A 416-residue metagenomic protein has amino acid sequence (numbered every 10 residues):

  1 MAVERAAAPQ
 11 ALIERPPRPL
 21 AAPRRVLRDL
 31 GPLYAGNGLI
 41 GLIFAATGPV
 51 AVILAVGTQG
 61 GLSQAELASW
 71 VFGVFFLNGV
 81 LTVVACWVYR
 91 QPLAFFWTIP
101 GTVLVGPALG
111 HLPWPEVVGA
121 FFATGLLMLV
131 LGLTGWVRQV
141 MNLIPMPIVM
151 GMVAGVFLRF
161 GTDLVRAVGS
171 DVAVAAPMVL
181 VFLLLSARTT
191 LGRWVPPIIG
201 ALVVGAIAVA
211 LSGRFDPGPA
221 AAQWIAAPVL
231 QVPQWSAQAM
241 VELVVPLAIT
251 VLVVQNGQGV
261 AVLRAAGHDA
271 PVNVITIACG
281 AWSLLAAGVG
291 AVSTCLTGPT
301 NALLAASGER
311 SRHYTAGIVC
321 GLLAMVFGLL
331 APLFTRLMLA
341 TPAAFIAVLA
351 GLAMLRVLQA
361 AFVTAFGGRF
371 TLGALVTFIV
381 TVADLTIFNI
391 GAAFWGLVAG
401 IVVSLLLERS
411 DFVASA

Functional and structural regions predicted by a protein language model:
A2-A68, I198-V272, S415-A416: Helix-loop-helix hairpins and the membrane-proximal interhelical loops of multi-pass alpha-helical transport proteins
R15-L30, Y34-N37, G41-L54, F72-V153 (+1 more regions): Helix-loop-helix junctions within the multi-pass membrane cores of secondary transporters/permeases
R28, P32, A45, P49 (+17 more regions): Generic structural signal for well-ordered, non-membrane alpha-helical segments in soluble metabolic enzymes
L104-V105, V204, V262, L304 (+1 more regions): Buried hydrophobic packing segments
G110-D216, C320-A416: Membrane-embedded alpha-helical modules
